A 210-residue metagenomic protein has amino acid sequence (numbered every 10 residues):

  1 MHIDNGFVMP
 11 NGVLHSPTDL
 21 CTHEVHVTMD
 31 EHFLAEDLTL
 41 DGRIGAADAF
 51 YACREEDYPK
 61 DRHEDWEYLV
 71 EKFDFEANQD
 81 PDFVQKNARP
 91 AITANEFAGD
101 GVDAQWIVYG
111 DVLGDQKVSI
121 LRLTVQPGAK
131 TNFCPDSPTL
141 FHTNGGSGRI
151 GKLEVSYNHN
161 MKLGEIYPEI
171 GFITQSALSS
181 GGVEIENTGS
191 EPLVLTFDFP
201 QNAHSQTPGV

Functional and structural regions predicted by a protein language model:
M1, D19, V118, P127-I170: Glycine- and acidic-residue-biased ligand/ion/polar-headgroup-sensing regions
M1-R54: Loop-centered beta-sheet repeat module
H2, T124, K130, G182-E186 (+1 more regions): Ser/Thr- (and often Asn-) enriched beta-sheet segments in non-cytosolic proteins
G6-V8, E24-H26, A94, I120-R122 (+1 more regions): Conserved hydrophobic/aromatic beta-strand scaffold that supports enzyme active sites
N11-F33, G164-S205: Ligand-binding loop in jelly-roll beta-barrel domains
D37-P138: C-terminal amphipathic alpha-helical segment
L38, N132-D136, L153-E154, E186 (+1 more regions): Short conserved micro-motifs at the rims of enzyme active sites and ligand-binding pockets
G110-R122, C134, G151-Y157, S179-G181 (+2 more regions): Domain-length cofactor-binding catalytic modules of enzymes
